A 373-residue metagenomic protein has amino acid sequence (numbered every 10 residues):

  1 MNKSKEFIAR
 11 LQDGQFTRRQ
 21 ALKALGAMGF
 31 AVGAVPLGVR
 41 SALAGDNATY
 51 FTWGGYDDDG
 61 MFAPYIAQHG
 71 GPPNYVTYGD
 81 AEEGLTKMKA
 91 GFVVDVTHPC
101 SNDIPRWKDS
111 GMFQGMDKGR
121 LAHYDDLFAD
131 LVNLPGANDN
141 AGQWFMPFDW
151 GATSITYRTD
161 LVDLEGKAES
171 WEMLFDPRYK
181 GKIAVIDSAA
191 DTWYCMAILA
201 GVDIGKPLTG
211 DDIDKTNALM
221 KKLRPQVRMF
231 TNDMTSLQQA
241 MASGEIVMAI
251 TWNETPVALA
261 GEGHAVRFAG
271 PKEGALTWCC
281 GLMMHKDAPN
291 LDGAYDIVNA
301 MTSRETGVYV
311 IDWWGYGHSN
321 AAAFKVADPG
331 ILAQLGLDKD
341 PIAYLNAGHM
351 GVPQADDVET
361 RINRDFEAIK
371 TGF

Functional and structural regions predicted by a protein language model:
M1-Q20: N-terminal secretory signal peptides
F7, Q239, I342-F373: Conserved C-terminal helix/tail region of periplasmic/extracytoplasmic solute-binding proteins
F16-A34: N-terminal export leaders
L43-R106: Early extracytoplasmic/lumenal segment of secretory-pathway proteins
D58, H98-I104, K108-R228, N232-A240: Extracytoplasmic ligand-binding site segments that recognize negatively charged/polar headgroups
T156-L161, A197-G201, W278-L291, Y309 (+1 more regions): A bilobed periplasmic-binding-protein/Venus flytrap-type ligand-binding module shared by bacterial periplasmic
I213-L223, A260-K286: Periplasmic-binding protein-like
H285-N346: Mature extracytoplasmic/periplasmic domains
